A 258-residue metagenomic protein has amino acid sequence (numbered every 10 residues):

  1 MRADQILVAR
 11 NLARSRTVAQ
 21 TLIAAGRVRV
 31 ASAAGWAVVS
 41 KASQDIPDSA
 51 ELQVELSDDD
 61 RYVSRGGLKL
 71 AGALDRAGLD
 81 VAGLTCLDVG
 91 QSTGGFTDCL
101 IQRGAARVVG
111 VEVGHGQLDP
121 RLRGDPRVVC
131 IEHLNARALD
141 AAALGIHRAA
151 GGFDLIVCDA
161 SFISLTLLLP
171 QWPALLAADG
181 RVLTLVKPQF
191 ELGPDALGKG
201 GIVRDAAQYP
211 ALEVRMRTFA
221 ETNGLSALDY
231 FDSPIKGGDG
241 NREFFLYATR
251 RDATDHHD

Functional and structural regions predicted by a protein language model:
A3, T17-L79: S4-like RNA-binding module at protein N-termini
V81-S92, L100: Conserved class I S-adenosyl-L-methionine
S92, F96-T97, G114: Residues at the N-terminus of the alpha-helix immediately C-terminal to the conserved SAM/SAH-binding loop
C99-R107: Conserved S-adenosyl-L-methionine
V109-L167: S-adenosyl-L-methionine
T166-L183: A short glycine-rich, Lys/Arg-flanked "PGG" loop and its adjoining helix->strand segment in the class I
P188-D205: Short, glycine-/aromatic-enriched active-site segment of Class I SAM-dependent methyltransferases
P234-D258: Core SAM-dependent methyltransferase catalytic element
